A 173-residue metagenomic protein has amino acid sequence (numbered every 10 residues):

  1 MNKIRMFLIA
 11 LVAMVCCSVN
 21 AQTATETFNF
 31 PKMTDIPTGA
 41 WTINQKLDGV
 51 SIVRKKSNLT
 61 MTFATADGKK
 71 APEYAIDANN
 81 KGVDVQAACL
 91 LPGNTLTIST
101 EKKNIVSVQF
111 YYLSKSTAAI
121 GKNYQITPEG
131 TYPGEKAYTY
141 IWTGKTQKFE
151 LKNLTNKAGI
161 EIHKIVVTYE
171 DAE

Functional and structural regions predicted by a protein language model:
M1-A24: Bacterial Sec-dependent N-terminal signal peptides
T23-L90, T155-G159: N-terminal targeting leaders for non-cytosolic proteins
G68-E73, Y124-E135: Short glycine-aromatic motifs
L96, K136-Y140: Short strand-edge motifs at loop-to-beta-strand transitions and within beta-strands of extracellular beta-rich domains
T100-Q109: Extended extracellular/luminal ectodomain segments enriched in beta-structured repeat modules
Y111-T131: Short, surface-exposed beta-strand/strand-loop-strand elements in extracellular ectodomains
Y140-N156: Noncatalytic modules at the cell exterior or secretory-pathway interfaces, chiefly beta-strand-rich lectin/adhesion
K157-E173: Exposed low-complexity, polar/acidic, P/S/T/G-rich flexible segments that act as propeptides, protease-susceptible
